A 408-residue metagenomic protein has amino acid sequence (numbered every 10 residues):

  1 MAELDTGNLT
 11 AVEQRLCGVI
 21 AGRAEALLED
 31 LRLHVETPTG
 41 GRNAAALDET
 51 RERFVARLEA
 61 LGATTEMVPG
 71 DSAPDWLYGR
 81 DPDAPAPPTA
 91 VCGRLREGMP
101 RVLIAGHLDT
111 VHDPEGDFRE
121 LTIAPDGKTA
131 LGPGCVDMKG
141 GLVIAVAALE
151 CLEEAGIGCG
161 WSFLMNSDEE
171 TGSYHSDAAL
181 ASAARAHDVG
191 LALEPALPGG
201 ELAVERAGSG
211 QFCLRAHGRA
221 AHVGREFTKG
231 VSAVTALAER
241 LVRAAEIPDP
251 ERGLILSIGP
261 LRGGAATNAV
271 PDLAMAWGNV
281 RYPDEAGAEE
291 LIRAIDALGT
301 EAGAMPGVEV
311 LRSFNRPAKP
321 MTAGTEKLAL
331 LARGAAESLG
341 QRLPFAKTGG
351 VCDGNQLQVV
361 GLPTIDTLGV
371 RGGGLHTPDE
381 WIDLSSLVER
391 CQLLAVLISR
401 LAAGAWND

Functional and structural regions predicted by a protein language model:
M1-R15, V19, T39, H112 (+3 more regions): Metal-dependent amide/peptide-bond hydrolase catalytic core, centered on the "pita-bread" metallohydrolase fold
E3-L131, E154-I157: Acidic/His- and Gly-rich active-site-bordering loop/insert found across diverse amide/peptide-bond hydrolases
A90, G156, G160, Q211 (+1 more regions): Intrinsic-disorder/low-complexity, polar/charged segments enriched in Ser/Thr/Lys/Arg/Asp/Glu/Gln
L103, S162-L164, E309: A structural signal for isolated positions on well-ordered beta-strands in alpha/beta enzyme cores
A105-G106, L164-N166, L191-E194, R215-H217 (+1 more regions): Short beta-strand segments
K128-V143, E170, V231-V234, W381-V388: Short, conserved micro-motifs enriched in small and acidic residues
T129, M138-S209, D249, A402 (+1 more regions): Acidic/histidine-rich catalytic neighborhood of metal-dependent amide-processing enzymes
